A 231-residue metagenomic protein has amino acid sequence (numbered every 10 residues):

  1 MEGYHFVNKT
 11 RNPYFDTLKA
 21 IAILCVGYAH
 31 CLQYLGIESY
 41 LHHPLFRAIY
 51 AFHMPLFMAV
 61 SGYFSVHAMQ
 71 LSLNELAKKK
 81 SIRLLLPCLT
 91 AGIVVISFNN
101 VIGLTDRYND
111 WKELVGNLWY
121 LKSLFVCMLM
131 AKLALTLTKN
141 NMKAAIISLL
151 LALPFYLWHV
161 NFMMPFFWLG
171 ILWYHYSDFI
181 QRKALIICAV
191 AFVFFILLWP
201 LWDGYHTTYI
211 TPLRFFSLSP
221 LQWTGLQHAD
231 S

Functional and structural regions predicted by a protein language model:
M1-S231: Alpha-helical transmembrane segments and their immediate juxtamembrane cytosolic regions
